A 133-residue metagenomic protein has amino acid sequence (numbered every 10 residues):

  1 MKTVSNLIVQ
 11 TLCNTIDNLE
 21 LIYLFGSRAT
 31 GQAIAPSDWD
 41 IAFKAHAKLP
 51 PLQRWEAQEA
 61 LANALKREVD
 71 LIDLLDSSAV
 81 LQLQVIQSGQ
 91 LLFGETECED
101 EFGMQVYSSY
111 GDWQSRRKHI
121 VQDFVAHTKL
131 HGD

Functional and structural regions predicted by a protein language model:
M1-L21, T30-G31, H46-D133: Catalytic core of pol beta-like nucleotidyltransferases
F25-S37: Short edge beta-strands and adjacent turn/loop segments
S37-W39, L81: Change "...and in nucleic-acid phosphodiester-cleaving endonucleases..." to "...and in nucleic-acid processing enzymes
A42-K44: Short hydrophobic/aromatic beta-strand micro-patches that form the beta-sheet surface supporting nucleotide- or nucleic
